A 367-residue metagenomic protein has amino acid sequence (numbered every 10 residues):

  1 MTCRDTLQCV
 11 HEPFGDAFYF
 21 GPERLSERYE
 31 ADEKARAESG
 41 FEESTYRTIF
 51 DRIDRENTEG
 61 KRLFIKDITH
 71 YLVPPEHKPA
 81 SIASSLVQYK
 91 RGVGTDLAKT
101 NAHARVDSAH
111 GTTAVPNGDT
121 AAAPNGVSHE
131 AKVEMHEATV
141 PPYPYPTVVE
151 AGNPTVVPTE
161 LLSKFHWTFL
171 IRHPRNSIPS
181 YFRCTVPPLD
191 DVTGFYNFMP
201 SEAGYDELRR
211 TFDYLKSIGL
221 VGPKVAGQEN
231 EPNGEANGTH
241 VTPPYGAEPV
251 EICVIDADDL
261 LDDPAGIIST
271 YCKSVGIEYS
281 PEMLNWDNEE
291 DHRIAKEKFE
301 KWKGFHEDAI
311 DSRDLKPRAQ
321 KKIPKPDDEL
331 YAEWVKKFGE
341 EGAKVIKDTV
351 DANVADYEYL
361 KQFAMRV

Functional and structural regions predicted by a protein language model:
M1-K61, D67-I68: PAPS-dependent sulfotransferase catalytic core
M1-R4, V254-S280, A295-D314: PAPS/PAP-binding and catalytic site of the sulfotransferase fold
C9, R62-F64, W167, I252-V254 (+1 more regions): Conserved beta-strand scaffold positions in the cores of enzyme catalytic domains, especially in NTP/NDP-utilizing
A17-Y19, S177, E289: Generic structural signal for helix capping and beta-alpha/helix-loop junctions
A37-Y46, V149-E150, P200-E207, D263 (+1 more regions): Soluble or luminal CAZymes and related metallo-dependent hydrolases
F41-G60, D67-L86, V156, V350-V354: Nucleic-acid enzyme cleavage-core boundary/entry regions
T69-E282: PAPS-dependent sulfotransferase catalytic domain
G194, N233, N237, E278-V367: PAPS-dependent sulfotransferases, especially Golgi type II membrane carbohydrate sulfotransferases
